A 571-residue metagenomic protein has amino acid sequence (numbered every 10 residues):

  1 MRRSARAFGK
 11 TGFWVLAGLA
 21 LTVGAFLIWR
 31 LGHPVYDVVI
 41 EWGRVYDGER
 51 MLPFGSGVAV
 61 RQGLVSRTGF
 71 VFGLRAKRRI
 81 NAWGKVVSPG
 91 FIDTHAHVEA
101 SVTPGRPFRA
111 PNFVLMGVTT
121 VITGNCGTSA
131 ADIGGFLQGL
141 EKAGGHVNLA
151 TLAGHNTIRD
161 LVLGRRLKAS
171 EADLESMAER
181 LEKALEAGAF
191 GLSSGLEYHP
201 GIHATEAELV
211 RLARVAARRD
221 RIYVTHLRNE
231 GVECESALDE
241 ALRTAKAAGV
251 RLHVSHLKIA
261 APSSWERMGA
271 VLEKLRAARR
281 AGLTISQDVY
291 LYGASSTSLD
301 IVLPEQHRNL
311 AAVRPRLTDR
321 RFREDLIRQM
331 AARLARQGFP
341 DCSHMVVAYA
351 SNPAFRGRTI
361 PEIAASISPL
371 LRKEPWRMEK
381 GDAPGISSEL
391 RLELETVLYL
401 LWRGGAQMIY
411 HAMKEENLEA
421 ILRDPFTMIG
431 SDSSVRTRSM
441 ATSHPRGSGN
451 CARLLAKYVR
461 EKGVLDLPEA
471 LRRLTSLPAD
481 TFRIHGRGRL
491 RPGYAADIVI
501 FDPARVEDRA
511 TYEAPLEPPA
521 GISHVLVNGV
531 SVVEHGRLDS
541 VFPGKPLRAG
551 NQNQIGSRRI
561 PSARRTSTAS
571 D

Functional and structural regions predicted by a protein language model:
R2-T22: N-terminal Sec-pathway targeting helices
L31-D37, V45-G90, D508: Histidine-rich, glycine-flanked metal-binding segment
V45-G57, G405-L418, K462-L471, A479-L516: Acidic, glycine-enriched loop/beta-strand segments at the rims of small-molecule binding/catalytic pockets
K85-V87, F91-A96, P104-S194, A213-R214 (+5 more regions): Divalent-metal coordination cores built from histidine and acidic residues
G90-S101, Y223-N229: Histidine-centered catalytic micro-motifs
L152, T157, L161, R165-E171 (+3 more regions): Active-site neighborhoods of metal-dependent hydrolases
K183-A241: Divalent metal-binding pocket/active-site signature
D319, E419-F426, S431-D432, V499-K545: C-terminal cap of metal-dependent C-N hydrolases
